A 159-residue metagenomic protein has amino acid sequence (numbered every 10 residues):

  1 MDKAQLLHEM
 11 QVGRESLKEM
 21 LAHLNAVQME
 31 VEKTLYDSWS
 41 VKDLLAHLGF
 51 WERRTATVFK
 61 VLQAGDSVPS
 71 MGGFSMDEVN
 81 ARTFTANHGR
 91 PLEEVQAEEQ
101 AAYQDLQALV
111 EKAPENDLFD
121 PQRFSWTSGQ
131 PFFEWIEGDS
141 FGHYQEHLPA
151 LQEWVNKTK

Functional and structural regions predicted by a protein language model:
M1, Q5, E32, Y36-W39 (+4 more regions): A structural signal for alpha-helical segments
M1-L6, R53-E99, V155-K159: Short, helix-capping/interhelical loops that line the mouth of catalytic, cofactor-, or ligand-binding pockets
M10-L17, V41-A56, T85, L92 (+3 more regions): Alpha-helical transition-metal enzyme core signature, strongest for iron centers
G13-K18, L24, Q28, V68 (+3 more regions): N-proximal short alpha-helices
R14-Q28, E52, F59, Q63 (+1 more regions): Short amphipathic alpha-helical segments enriched in hydrophobics
L21-S38, Q104-E137: Acidic interhelical loop/turn segments
F59, Q63, V110, P114-D117 (+2 more regions): Long, hydrophobic, amphipathic alpha-helical segments used as structural scaffolds
P121-Q122, G129-K159: C-terminal intrinsically disordered extensions
